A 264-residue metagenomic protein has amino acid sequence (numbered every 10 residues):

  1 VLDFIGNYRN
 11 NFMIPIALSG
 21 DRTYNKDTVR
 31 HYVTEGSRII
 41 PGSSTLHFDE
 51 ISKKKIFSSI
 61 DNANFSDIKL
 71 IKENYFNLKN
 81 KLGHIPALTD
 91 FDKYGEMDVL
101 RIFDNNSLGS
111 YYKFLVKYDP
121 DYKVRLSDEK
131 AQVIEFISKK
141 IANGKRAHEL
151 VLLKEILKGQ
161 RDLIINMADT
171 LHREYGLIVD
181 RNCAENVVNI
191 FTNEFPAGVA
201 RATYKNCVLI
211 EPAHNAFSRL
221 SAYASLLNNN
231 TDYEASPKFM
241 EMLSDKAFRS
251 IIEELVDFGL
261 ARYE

Functional and structural regions predicted by a protein language model:
V1-I14: SF2 helicase/translocase ATPase core recognition
F4-I5, L18, I56, E264: Long, contiguous hydrophobic alpha-helical segments, chiefly transmembrane helices and signal peptides
N11-M167, A213-L226, Y233-F239: Long, largely alpha-helical accessory region at the distal end of helicase-like NTP-driven motors
I68-E73, R181, E185, Y263: Short glycine-rich, low-complexity/disordered patches
D169, N182-S236: Accessory beta->alpha helical hairpin/"wing" motif in late/C-terminal subdomains of nucleic-acid enzymes
R173: Internal, well-ordered alpha/beta segment that forms a basic, Gly-enriched binding/recognition surface
L177-R181, A202, A261: Assembly/interface hotspot detector across virion components, adhesins/toxins, and nucleic-acid enzymes
F217-E264: Accessory interdomain/linker segments of ATP-dependent helicases and helicase-like nucleic-acid enzymes that mediate
